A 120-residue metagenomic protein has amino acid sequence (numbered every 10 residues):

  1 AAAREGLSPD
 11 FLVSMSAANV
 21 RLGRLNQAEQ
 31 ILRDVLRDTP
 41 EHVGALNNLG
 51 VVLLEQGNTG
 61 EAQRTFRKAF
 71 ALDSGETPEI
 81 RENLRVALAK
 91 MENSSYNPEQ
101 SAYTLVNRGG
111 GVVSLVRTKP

Functional and structural regions predicted by a protein language model:
A1-G44: Alpha-helical adaptor scaffolds
S14, N48, E82-N83: Canonical tetratricopeptide repeat
A17, V51, R85-V86: Residue-level recognition of tetratricopeptide repeat
V51-E55, A71: Mature extracytoplasmic domains of secretory-pathway proteins
L54-G60, R64-F66: Cell-envelope/extracellular anchoring and linker segments
F70-P120: Terminal, low-structured helical/coil segments at or just beyond the last alpha-helical repeat
